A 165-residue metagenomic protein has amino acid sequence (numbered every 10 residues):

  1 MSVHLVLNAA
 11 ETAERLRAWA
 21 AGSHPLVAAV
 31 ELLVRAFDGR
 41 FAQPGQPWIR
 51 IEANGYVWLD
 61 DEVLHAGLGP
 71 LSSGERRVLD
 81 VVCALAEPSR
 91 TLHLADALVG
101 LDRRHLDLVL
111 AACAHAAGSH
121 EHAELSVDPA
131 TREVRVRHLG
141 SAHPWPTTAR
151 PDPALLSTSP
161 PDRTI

Functional and structural regions predicted by a protein language model:
M1-P70, D80-C83, E87-I165: Extended, charge-biased low-complexity segments that typically form long amphipathic alpha-helices/coiled-coils
